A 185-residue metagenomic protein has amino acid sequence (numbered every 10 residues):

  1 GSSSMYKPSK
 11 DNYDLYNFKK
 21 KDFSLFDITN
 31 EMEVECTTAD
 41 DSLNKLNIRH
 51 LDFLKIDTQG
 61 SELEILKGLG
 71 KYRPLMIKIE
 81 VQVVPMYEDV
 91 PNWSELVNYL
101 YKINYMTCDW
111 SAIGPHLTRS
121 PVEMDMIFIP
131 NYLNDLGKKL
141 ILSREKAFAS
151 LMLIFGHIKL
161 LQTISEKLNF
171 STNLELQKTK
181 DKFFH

Functional and structural regions predicted by a protein language model:
G1-T37: Glycine-rich adenosyl-binding loop in Rossmann-like folds that engage adenosine-containing cofactors
Y6-S9, F18-K20, R49, N92 (+3 more regions): Surface-exposed beta-strand edges and their flanking turn/coil or helix-capping segments
S9-N12, L46, L168, F183: Alpha-helix boundary/capping residues
C36-A39, T58-G60: Conserved SAM/SAH-binding loop
K45-Q162: Conserved acidic-Pro-Pro-aromatic motif
Q162-H185: C-terminal accessory extensions appended to soluble enzyme cores
